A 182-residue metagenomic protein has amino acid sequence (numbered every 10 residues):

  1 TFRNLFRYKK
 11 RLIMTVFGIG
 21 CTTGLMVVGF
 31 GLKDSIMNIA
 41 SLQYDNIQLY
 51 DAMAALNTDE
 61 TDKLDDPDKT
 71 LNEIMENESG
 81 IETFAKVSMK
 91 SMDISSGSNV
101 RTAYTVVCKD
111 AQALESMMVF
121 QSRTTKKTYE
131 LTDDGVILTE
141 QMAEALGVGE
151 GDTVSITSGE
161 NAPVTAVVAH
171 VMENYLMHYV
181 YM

Functional and structural regions predicted by a protein language model:
T1-C21: N-terminal Sec/SRP start-transfer signal
F17-L25, I137-T139: Glycine- and acidic
T22, D51-K63, K90-M92: Conserved short loop/turn motifs at secondary-structure junctions
T23-Y50: Alpha-helical transmembrane segments
L42-N46, T61-T153, T157-V171, H178: Short beta-strand boundary microenvironments
